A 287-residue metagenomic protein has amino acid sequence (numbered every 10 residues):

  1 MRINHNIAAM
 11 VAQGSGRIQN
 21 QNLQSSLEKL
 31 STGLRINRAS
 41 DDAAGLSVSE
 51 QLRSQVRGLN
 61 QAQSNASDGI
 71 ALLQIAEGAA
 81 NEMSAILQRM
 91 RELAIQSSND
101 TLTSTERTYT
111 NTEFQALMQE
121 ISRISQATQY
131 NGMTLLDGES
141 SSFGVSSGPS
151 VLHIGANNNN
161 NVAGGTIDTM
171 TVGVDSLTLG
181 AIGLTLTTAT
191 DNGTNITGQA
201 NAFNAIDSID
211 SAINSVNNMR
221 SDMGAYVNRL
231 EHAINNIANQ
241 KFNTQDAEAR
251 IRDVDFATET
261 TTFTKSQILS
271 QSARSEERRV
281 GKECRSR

Functional and structural regions predicted by a protein language model:
M1-K282: Primary detection of the long, small/polar-rich alpha-helical "axial" segments characteristic of bacterial flagellar
R285-R287: Hydrophobic topology marker
